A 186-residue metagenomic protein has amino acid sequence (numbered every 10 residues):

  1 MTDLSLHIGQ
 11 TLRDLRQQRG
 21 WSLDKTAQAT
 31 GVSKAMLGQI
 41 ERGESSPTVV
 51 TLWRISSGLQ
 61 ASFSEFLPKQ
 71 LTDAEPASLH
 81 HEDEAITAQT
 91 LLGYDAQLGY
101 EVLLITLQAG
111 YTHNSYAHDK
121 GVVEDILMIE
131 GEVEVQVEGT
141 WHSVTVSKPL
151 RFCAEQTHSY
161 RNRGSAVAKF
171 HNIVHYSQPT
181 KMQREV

Functional and structural regions predicted by a protein language model:
M1-Q18: A short, Lys/Arg-rich alpha-helix, primarily the initiator
G20-A35: Short alpha-helical DNA-recognition segment
V50-E65: DNA major-groove recognition helix of helix-turn-helix/homeodomain DNA-binding modules
H80-Y116, I173-V174: A short glycine-rich, His/Asp/Glu-containing loop-to-beta-strand
L98, A154-T180: Ligand-binding loop in jelly-roll beta-barrel domains
L107, D119-V135: Short, conserved beta-strand element in jelly-roll/cupin
S115, V135-Q136, V144, H158-G164: Short beta-strand His + acidic residue motifs that chelate non-heme Fe in jelly-roll/DSBH and cupin folds
G139-C153: Short acidic-glycine-tyrosine-enriched beta hairpin
